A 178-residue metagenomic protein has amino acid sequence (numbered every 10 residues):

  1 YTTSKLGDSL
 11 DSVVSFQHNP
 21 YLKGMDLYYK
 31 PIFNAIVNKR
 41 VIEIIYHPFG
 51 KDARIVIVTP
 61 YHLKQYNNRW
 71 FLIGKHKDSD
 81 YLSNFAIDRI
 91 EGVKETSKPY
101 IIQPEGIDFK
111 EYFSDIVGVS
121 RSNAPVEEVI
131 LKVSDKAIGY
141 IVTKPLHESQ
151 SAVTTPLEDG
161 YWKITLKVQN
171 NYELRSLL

Functional and structural regions predicted by a protein language model:
Y1, E173-L178: Short, intrinsically disordered, charge-balanced linker/junction segments flanking boundaries in proteins
Y1, K39, L63, I90 (+1 more regions): A residue-level signal for conserved active-site and pocket-lining positions in enzyme catalytic cores
Y1-H47: Bulky hydrophobic/aromatic content
T3-G7, L63, T154: Assembly/interface hotspot detector across virion components, adhesins/toxins, and nucleic-acid enzymes
D26-Y29, I57, P125: Residues that act as N-cap/strand-start positions at coil-to-secondary-structure junctions
F33-H76, S83: Loop-centered beta-sheet repeat module
I73-E173: Surface-exposed, charged, gly/pro-rich loop-and-adjacent secondary-structure segments at domain edges
